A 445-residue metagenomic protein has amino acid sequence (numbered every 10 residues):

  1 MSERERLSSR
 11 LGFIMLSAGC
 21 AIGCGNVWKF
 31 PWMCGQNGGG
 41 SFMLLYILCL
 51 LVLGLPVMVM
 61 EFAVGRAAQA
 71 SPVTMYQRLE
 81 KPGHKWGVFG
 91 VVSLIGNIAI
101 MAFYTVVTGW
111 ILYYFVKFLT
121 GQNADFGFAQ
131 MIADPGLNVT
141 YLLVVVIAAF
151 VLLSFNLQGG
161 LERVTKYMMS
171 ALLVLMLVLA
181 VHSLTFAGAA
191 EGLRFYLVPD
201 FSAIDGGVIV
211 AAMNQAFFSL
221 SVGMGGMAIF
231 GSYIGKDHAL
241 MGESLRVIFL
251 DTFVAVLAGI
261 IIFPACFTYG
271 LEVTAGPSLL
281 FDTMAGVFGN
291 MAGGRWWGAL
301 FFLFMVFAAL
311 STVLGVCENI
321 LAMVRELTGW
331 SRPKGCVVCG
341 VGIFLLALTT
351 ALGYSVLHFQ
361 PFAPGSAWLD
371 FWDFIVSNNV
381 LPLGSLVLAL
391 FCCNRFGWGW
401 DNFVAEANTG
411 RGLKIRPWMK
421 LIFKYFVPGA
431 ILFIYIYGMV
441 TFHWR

Functional and structural regions predicted by a protein language model:
M1-K29, V57-F62, R66-V88, G235-A239 (+1 more regions): Membrane-interface "cap" regions at the ends of multi-pass membrane proteins
S2-E3, L7, E162, K166-L310 (+1 more regions): Membrane-embedded translocation segments of transport machinery
S2-E5, W32-N37, A67-V92, T105-G160 (+5 more regions): Inter-helical loop and helix-membrane interface segments of multi-pass membrane transporters/permeases
R6-S17, F42-L45, H84-I98, Y141-V145 (+6 more regions): Select transmembrane alpha-helical segments in multipass membrane proteins
L11-C49, A228-G231, M241-L245, F249-T252 (+2 more regions): Transmembrane helix-boundary motif of multi-pass solute transporters/channels
M33-N37, K85-N97, V144-M168, I229-D237 (+2 more regions): Membrane-water interface regions at transmembrane-helix termini and the short interhelical loops of multi-pass membrane
L310-G315, C336-Y354, D370-A405: Hydrophobic alpha-helical segments of multi-pass membrane transport proteins
P361-F362, A367-L390, G412-R445: A generic transmembrane alpha-helix motif of multi-pass inner-membrane proteins
